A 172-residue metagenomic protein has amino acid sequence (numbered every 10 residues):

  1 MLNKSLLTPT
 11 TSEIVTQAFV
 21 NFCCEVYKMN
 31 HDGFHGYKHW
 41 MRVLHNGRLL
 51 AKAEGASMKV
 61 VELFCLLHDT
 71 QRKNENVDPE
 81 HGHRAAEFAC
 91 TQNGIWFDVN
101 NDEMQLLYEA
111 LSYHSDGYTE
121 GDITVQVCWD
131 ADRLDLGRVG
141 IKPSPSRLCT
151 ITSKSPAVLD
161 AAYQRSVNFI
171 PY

Functional and structural regions predicted by a protein language model:
M1-I14, A18, K28-A56, L67 (+2 more regions): Divalent metal-dependent phosphate-bond-processing catalytic cores, especially two-metal-ion Mg2+/Mn2+ enzymes that act
G33, E75, P79, F97: Short gly/ser-rich anion-binding loops that grip negatively charged ligand groups
Y37, M41, E62, N101-S112: Short, well-structured alpha-helical segments
V43-G47, E80-W96: An active-site-proximal "capping" alpha-helix that borders the catalytic cofactor pocket
M58-N76, H81, A85, Y108-S115 (+1 more regions): His-Asp-centered metal-binding catalytic motifs of divalent-metal-dependent phosphohydrolases/nucleases
P79, H83, N101, Q105 (+2 more regions): Short, amphipathic alpha-helical segments
